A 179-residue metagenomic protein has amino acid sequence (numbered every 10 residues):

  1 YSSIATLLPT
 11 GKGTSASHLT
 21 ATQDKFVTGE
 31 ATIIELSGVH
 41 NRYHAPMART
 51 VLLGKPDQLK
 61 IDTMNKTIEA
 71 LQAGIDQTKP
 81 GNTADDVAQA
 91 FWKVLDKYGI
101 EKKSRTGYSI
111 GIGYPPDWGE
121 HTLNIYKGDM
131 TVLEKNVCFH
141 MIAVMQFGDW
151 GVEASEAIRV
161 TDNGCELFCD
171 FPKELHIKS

Functional and structural regions predicted by a protein language model:
Y1-S179: Active-site neighborhoods and metal-handling regions in enzymes and metal-associated proteins
